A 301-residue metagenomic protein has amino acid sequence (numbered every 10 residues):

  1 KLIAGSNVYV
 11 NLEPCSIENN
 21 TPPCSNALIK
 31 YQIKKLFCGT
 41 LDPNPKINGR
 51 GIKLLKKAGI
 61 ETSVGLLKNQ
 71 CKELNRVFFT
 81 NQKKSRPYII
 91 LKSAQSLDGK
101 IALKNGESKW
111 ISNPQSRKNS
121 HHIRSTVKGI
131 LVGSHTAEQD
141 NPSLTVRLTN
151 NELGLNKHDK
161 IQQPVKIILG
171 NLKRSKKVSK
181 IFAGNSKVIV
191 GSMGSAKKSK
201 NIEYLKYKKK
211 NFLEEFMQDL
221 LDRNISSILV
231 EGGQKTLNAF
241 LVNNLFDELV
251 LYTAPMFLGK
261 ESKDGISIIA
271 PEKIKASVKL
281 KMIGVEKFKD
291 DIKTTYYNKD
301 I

Functional and structural regions predicted by a protein language model:
K1-C71, L241: Zn2+-dependent cytidine deaminase-like catalytic core
Y9, F37, S63, I167 (+4 more regions): Hydrophobic/aromatic beta-strand patches that form the interior of the parallel beta-sheet core in alpha/beta enzyme
K35, G129, S227, D247-E248: Residues at the N-termini of beta-strands
P43-K46, E138, R174-K176, P255-K260: Short gly/pro/ser/thr-enriched loop/turn and capping motifs at secondary-structure boundaries
T80-N81, R86, I90-S227, K235-N238: Active-site ligand-binding patch in enzyme domains
L241-L280: Flexible, gly/pro- and Lys/Arg-enriched active-site loops
I269-I301: Conserved histidine-centered catalytic loops in small-molecule metabolism enzymes
